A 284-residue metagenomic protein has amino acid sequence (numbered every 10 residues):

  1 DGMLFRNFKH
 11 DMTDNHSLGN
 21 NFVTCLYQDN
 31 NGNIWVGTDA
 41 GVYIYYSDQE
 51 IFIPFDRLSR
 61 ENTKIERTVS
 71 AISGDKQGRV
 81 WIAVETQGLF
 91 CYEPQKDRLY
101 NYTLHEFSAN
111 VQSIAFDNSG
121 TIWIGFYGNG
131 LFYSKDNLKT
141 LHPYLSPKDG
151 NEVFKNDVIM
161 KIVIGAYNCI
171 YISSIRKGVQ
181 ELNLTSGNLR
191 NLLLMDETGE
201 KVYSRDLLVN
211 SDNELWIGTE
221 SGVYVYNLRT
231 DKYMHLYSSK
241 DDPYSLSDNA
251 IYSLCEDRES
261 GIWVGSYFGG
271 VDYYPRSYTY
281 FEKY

Functional and structural regions predicted by a protein language model:
D1-Y284: Carboxylate-rich, polar loop motifs that coordinate divalent cations or form catalytic acidic clusters
